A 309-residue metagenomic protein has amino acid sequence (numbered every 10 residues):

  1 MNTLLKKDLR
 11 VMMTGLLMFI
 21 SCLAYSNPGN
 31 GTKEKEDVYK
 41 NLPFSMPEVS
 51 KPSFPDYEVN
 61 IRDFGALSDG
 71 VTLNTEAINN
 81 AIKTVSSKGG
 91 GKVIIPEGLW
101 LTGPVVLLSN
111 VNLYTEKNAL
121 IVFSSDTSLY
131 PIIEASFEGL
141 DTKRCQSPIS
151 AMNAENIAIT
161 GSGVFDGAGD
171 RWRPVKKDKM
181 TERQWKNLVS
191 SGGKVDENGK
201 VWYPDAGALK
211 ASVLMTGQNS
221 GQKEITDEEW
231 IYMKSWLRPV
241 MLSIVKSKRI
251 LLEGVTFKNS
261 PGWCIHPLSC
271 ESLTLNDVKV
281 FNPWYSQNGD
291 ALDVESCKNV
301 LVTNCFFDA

Functional and structural regions predicted by a protein language model:
N2-I94, L99-E253, G262, L268 (+2 more regions): Extracellular "leader-to-stem" segments immediately downstream of a signal peptide or signal-anchor in secreted/lumenal
T84, S162, K258, F281 (+2 more regions): Change "in soluble alpha/beta enzymes" to "in soluble alpha/beta proteins
I250-F257, C264, T274, K298-F306: Active-site pocket-lining segments that scaffold enzyme catalytic pockets across diverse folds
Y285-A309: Acidic, glycine-rich loop-and-beta core segments that form the ion-binding/anion-interacting portion of active sites
